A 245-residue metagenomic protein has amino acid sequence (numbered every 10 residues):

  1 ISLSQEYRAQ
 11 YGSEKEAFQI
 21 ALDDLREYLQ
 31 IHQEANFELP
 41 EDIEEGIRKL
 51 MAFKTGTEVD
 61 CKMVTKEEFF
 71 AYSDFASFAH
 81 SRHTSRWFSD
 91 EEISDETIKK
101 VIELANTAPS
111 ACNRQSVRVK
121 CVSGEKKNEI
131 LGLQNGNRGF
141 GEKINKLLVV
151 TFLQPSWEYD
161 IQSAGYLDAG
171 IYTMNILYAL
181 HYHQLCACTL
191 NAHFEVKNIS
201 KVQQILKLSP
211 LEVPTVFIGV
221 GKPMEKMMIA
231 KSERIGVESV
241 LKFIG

Functional and structural regions predicted by a protein language model:
I1-G245: Acidic, surface-exposed loops and disordered segments
